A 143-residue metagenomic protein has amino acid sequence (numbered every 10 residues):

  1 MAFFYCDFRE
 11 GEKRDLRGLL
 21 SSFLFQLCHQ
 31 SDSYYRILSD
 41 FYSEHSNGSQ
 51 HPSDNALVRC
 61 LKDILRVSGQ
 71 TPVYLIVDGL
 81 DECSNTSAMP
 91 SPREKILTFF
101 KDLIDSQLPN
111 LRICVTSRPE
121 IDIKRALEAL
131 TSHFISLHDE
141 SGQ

Functional and structural regions predicted by a protein language model:
M1-Q143: Conserved NB-ARC/NACHT P-loop NTPase core of NLR-like innate immune receptors
